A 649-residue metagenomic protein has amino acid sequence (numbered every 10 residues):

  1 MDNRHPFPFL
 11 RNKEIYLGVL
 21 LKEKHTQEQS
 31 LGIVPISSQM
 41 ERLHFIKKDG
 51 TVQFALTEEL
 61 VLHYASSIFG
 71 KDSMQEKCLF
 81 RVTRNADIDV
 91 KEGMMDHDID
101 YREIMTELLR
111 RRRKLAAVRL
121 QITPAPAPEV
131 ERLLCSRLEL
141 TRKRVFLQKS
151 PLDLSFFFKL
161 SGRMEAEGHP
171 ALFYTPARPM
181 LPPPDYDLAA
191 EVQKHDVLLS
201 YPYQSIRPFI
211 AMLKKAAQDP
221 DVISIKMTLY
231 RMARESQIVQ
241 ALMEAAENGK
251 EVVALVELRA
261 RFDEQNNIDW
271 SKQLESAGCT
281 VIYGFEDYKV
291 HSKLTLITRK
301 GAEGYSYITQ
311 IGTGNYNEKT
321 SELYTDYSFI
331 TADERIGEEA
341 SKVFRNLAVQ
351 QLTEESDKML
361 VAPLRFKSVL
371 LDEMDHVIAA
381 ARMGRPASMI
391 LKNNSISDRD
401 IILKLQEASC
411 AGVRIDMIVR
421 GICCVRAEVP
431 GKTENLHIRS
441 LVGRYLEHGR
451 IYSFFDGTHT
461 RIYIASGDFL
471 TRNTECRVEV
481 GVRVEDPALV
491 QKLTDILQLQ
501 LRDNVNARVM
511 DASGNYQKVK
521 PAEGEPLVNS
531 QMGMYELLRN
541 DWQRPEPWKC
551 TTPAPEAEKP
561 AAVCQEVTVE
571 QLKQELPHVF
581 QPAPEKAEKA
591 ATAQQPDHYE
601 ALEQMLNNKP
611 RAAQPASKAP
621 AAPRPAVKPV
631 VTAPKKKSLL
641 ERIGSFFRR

Functional and structural regions predicted by a protein language model:
M1-M389, E407, A411, C423-Y445 (+1 more regions): N-terminal localization/anchoring segments of enzymes in phospholipid and broader phosphate metabolism
R399: Active-site glycine- and acidic-residue-rich loops that bind and position anionic ligands or nucleotide-like cofactors
R414-I418: Hydrophobic alpha/beta core scaffold segments
